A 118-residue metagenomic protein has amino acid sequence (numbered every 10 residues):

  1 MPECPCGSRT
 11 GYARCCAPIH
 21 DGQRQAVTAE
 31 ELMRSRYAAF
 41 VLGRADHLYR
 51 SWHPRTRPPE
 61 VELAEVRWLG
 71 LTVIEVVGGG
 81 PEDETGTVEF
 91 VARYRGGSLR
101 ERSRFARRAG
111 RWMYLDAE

Functional and structural regions predicted by a protein language model:
M1-T10: Short Cys/His-rich zinc-binding micro-motifs
P2, E84, G110-R111: Beta-strand-connecting loop/turn residues
T10-Y12, D21-G22: Secreted/processed peptides and extracellular or luminal domains of membrane proteins
R14-C16: Cysteine-centered loop/knuckle micro-motif
I19, A92, E118: A short beta-strand motif that forms part of the nucleic acid-binding face of small beta-barrel RNA-binding folds
I19-E60: Core segments of small alpha/beta cavity-forming domains
A64-S98: Surface-exposed, charged secondary-structure patches
S98-E118: Short beta-strand edge/turn micro-motifs at domain boundaries
